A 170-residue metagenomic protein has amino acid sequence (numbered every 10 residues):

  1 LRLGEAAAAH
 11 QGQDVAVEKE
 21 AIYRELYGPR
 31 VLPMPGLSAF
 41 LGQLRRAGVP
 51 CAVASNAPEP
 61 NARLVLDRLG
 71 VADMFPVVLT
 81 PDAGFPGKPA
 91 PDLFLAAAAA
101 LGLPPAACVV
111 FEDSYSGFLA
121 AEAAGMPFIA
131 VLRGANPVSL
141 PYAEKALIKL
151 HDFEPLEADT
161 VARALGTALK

Functional and structural regions predicted by a protein language model:
L1-R2, L26, R68, A100: Alpha-helical structural context
R2-S38, A47: Metal-dependent phosphoesterase signature
S38-R45, E59-K170: Asp-based, Mg2+/Mn2+-dependent phosphohydrolase catalytic module
S55-A57: Conserved phosphate-coupling serine/threonine residues in phosphotransfer and NTP-handling enzymes
